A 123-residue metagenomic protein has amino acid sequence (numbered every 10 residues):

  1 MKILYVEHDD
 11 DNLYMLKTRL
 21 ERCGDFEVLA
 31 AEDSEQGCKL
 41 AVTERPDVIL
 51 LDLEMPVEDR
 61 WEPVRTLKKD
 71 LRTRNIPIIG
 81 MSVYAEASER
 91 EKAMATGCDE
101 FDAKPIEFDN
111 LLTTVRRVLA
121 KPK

Functional and structural regions predicted by a protein language model:
H8, A30-K39, R60-E62: Helix N-cap/capping motif at the beta->alpha junctions
D10-L29: Two-component/phosphorelay signaling modules centered on CheY-like receiver
K17, E62, A85-D102, T113: Alpha4 helix (beta4-alpha4-beta5 surface) of REC/receiver domains from two-component response regulators
K39, W61-R74: Short amphipathic alpha-helix used as the core "switch/output" element in two-component signaling
E44-D52: Active-site beta3 strand of CheY-like receiver
M55: Receiver (REC) domain active-site loop signature in two-component systems and cognate sites in sensor histidine kinases
I106-V115: C-terminal output helix
